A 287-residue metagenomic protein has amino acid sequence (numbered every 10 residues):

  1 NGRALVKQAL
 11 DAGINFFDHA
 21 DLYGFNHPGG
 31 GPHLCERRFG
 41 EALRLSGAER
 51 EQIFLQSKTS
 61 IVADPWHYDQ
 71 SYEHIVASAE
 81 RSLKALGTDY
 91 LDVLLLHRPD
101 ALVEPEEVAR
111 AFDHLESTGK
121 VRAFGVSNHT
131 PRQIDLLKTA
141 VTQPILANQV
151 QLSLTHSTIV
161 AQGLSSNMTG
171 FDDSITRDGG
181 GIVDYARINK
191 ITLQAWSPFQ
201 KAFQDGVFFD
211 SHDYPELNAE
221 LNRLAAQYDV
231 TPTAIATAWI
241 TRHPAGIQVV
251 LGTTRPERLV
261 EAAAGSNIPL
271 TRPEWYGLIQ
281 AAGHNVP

Functional and structural regions predicted by a protein language model:
N1-A4, H27-L34, R38, H67-A77 (+3 more regions): Alpha-helix N-cap and loop-to-helix initiation/capping positions
N1-A9, Q70-L86, R132-D135: Short, acidic/polar
N1-I53, S117, K201: N-terminal binding-site loop/beta-alpha segment at the start of enzyme catalytic domains that lines or forms
L10-D11, G40-F54, L83-G87, E116 (+2 more regions): Acidic (Asp/Glu)-rich catalytic clusters
F17, L91, F124: Glycine-centered flexible beta-alpha turn that most often forms the glycine-rich phosphate-binding loop
K84-E104: Active-site groove signature of glycoside hydrolases
P99, V103-P287: Beta/alpha (TIM)-barrel catalytic core signal, keyed to glycine-rich beta->alpha loops juxtaposed to Asp/Glu that bind
